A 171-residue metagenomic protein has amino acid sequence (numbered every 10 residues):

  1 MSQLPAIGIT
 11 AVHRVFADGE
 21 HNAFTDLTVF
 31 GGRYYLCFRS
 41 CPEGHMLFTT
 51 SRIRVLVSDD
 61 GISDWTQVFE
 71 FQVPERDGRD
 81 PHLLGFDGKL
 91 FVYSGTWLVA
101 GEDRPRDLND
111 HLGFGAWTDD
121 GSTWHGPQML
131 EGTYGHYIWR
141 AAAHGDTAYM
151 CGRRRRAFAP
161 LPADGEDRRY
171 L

Functional and structural regions predicted by a protein language model:
M1-E20, V29-D77, L84-L171: Beta-rich carbohydrate-recognition and catalytic domains
